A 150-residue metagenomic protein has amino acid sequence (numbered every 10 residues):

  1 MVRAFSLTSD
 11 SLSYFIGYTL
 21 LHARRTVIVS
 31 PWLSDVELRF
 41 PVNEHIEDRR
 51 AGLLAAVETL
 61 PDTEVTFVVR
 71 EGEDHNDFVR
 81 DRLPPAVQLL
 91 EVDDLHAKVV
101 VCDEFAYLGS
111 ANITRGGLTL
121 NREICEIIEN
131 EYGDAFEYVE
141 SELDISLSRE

Functional and structural regions predicted by a protein language model:
M1-E150: PLD/PLD-like phosphodiesterase catalytic module centered on the HKD motif
